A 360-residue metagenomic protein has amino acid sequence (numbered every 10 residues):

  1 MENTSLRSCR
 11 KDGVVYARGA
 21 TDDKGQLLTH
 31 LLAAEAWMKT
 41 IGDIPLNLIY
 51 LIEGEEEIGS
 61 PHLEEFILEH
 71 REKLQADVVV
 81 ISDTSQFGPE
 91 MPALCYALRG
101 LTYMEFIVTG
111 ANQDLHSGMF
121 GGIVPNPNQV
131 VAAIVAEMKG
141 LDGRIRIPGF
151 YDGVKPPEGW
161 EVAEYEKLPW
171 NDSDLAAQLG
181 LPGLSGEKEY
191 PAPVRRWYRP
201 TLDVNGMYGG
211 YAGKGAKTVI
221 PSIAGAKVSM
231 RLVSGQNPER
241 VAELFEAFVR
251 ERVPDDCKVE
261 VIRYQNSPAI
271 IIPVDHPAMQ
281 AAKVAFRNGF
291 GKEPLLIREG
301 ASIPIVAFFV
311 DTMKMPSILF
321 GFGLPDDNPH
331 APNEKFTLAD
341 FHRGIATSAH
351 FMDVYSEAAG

Functional and structural regions predicted by a protein language model:
M1-I49, R343: Active-site metal-coordination/substrate-binding segment of hydrolases, especially metallo-dependent peptidases
V15-A17, N112-G118, G213-K214, P329-A331: Short small-residue beta-strand/loop micro-motif enriched in glycine and branched aliphatics
R18-G25, E57-I58, A93-L94, M119-G122 (+3 more regions): Alpha-helix capping and helix-loop boundary segments enriched in small/acidic/polar residues
L32-K39, A133-E137, M230, H350-D353: Short glycine/serine- and small hydrophobic-enriched flexible loop segments
P45-N126: Histidine/acidic-residue-rich, glycine-tolerant segments that coordinate divalent metal ions
E65, G121-D142: A short core secondary-structure module
G88-P89, R146-I223, R231-L244, R252 (+1 more regions): An extended, acidic, His-containing surface patch that forms the Zn2+-binding/catalytic region of metallohydrolases
E105-T109, E137, M207, K227-R231: Residue-level recognition of well-ordered beta-strand positions that form the cores of beta-sheet-rich folds across
